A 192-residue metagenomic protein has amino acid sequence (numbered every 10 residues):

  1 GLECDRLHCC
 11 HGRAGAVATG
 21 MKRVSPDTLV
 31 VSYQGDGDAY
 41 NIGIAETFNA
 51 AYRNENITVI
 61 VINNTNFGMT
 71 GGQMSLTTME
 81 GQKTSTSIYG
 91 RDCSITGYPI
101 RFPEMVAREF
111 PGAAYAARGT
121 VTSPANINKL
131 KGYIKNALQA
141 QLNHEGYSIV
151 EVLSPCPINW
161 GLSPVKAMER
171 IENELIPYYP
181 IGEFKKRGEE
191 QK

Functional and structural regions predicted by a protein language model:
G1-G68, G132-N136: Thiamine diphosphate
I42-T58, I62, N66-K192: Glycine-rich ThDP/TPP pyrophosphate-binding loop and its adjacent helix/strand module within ThDP-dependent enzymes
